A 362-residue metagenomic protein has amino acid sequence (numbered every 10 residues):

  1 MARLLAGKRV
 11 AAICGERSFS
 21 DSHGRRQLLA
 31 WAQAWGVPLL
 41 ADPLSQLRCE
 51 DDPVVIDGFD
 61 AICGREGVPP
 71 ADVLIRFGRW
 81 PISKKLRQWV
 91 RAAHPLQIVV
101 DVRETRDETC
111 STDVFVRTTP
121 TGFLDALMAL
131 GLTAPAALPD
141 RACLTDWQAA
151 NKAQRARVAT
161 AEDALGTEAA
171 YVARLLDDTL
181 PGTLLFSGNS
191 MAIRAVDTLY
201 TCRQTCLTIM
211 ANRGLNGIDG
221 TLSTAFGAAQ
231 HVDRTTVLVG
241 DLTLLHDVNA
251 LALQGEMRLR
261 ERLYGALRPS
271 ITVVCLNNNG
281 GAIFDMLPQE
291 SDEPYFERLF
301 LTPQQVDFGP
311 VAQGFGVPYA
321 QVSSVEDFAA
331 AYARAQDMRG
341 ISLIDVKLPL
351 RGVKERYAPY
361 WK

Functional and structural regions predicted by a protein language model:
M1-V10, W31, R174-P181, A229-V232 (+1 more regions): Glycine-rich phosphate/diphosphate-binding loops that line cofactor/substrate pockets in enzymes
V10, D72-V73, D113, T183 (+1 more regions): Conserved acidic residues
A12, I75-F77, V99, R117 (+3 more regions): Redox-cofactor binding/interface segments in oxidoreductases and associated redox assembly factors
C14-I98, T205-R234, L245-A252, S323-S324: Glycine-rich, anion-gripping cofactor-binding loops and their flanking helix/strand elements in enzyme active sites
E16-S18, L44-S45, G78-I82, R103-T105 (+4 more regions): Short glycine-rich anion-binding loops that position phosphate/pyrophosphate groups of nucleotides and phosphorylated
A41-A150, E256, R260, P288: Glycine-rich, acidic loop regions that bind phosphate or pyrophosphate groups
D146-V232: Active-site diphosphate/adenylate-binding microenvironment
Y200-K362: Thiamine diphosphate
